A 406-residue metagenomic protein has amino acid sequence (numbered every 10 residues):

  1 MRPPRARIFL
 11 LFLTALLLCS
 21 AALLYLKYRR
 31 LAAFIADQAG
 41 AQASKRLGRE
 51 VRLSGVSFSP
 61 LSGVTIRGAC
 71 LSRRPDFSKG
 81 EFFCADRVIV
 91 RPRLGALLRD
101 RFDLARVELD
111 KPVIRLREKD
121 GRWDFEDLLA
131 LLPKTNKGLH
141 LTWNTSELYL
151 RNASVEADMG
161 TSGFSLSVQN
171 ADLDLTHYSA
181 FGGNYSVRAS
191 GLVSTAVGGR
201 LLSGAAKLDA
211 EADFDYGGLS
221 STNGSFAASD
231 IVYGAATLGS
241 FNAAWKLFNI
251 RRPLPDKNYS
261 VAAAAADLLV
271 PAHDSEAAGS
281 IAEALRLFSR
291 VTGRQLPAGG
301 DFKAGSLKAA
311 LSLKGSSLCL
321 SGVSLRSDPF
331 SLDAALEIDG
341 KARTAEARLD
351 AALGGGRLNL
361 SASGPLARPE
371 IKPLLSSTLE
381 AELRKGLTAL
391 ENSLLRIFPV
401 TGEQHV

Functional and structural regions predicted by a protein language model:
M1-L47, E403: N-terminal type II signal-anchor transmembrane helix that functions as the membrane-insertion/stop-transfer segment
R2-L11, I231, R252, R294-V406: Extended terminal
R46-G48, D76-P92, G160-D174, G198-A210 (+6 more regions): Amphipathic hydrophobic-ligand
G48-D76: N-terminal leader/targeting pre-sequences
R67-S72, P112-I114, R151-D158, A189-T195 (+2 more regions): Generic short beta-strand segments
G68-A180, A236-A243, A265-G299, T388-N392: Secondary-structure transition motifs
F102-L104, L148, A180, N184-S312 (+4 more regions): Glycine-rich, small/hydroxylated-residue low-complexity segments
